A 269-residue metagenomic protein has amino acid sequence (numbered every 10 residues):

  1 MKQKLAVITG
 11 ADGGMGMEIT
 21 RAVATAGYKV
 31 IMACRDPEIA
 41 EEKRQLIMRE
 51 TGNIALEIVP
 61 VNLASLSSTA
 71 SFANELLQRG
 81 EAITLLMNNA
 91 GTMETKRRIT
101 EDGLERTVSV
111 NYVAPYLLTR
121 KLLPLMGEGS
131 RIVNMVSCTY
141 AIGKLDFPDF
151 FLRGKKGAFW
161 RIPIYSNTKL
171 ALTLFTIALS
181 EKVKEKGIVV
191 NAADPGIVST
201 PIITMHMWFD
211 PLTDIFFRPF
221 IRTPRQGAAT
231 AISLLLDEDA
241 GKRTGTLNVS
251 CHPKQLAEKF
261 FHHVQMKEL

Functional and structural regions predicted by a protein language model:
D12-G13, D36: Conserved glycine-rich cofactor-binding loop
G16-M17: N-terminal Rossmann-fold NAD(P) dinucleotide-binding loop
A26-E42: Conserved glycine-rich Rossmann-like NAD(P)H-binding loop of the short-chain dehydrogenase/reductase
P37, V59-N74: The beta1-alpha1 cofactor-binding region of Rossmann-like NAD(H)/NADP(H)-dependent oxidoreductases
S71-Q78, T95, E101-S109: Active-site Tyr-X3-Lys motif and surrounding loop/helix of classical short-chain dehydrogenase/reductase
G91-K96, E105, R131-E185, D194-F209: Catalytic loop of short-chain dehydrogenase/reductase
A192, I215-H263: C-terminal helical subdomain
